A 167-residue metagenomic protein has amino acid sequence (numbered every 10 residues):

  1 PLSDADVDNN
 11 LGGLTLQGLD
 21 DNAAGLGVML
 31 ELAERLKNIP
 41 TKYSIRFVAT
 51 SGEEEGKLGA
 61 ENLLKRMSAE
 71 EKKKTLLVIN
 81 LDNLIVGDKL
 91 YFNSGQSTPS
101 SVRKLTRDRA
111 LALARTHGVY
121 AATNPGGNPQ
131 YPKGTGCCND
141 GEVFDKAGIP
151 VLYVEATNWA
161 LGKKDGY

Functional and structural regions predicted by a protein language model:
P1, G141, D165-Y167: Histidine-centered active-site/metal-ligand motif
P1-V48, S68: Catalytic-core environment of secreted peptidases
L2, L84-I85, A160: Active-site/binding-pocket entry motifs
A5-N9, K57-E61, L90-Y91, K163-D165: Short, solvent-exposed loop/turn and secondary-structure capping segments
G12-L16, K104, K133-G136, Y167: Glycine-rich, flexible loop segments associated with nucleotide phosphate handling
N38, A160-Y167: His/Asp/Glu-rich mid-to-C-terminal helical/loop segments that flank catalytic regions of hydrolases
T50-Y153: Metal-dependent peptidase/peptidase-like ectodomains
E155-N158: Short secondary-structure boundary segments
